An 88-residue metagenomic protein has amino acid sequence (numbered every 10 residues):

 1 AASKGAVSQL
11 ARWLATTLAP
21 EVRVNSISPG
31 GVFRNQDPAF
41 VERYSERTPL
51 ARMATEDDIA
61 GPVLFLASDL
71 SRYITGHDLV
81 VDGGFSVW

Functional and structural regions predicted by a protein language model:
S3, A11: Active-site helix of classical SDR
S8, S26, S45-L70, I74 (+1 more regions): C-terminal helical subdomain
L14, F85: Active-site segment of SDR-like NAD(P)-dependent oxidoreductases
T16-P20, V32, A54, A67: A short hydrophobic alpha-helix cap/turn motif
A19-R23, I74-G76: Short, small/polar-rich loop/turn modules that mediate ligand/substrate recognition or access, typified
S26-T48, D58, W88: A glycine/serine/threonine-rich, flexible loop-to-helix segment that serves as the NAD(P) cofactor-binding "lid"
